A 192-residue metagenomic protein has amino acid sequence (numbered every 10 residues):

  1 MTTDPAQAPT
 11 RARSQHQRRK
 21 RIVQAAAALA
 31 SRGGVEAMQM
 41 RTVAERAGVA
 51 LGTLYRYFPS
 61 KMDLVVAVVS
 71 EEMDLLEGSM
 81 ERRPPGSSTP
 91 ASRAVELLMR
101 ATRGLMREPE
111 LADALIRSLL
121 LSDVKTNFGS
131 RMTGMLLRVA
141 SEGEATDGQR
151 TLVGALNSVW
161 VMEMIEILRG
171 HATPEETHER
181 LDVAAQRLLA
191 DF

Functional and structural regions predicted by a protein language model:
M1-G33, A37-R46, D63-V66: Basic, helix-initiating cap at the start of DNA-binding domains
A30, V65-E72, L119, F128: Alpha-helical DNA-contacting segments of helix-turn-helix folds
Q39, A112-I116, E176: Short, hydrophobic secondary-structure boundary micro-motifs
G48-F58: Short hydrophobic/aromatic patch on the recognition helix
A67, G78-R107: Hydrophobic alpha-helical connector segments
E77, E96, L119-I165, E175-L189: Amphipathic alpha-helical packing segments from all-alpha helical-bundle domains
R82, A114-S122: Short linear capping/connector segments at secondary-structure termini
